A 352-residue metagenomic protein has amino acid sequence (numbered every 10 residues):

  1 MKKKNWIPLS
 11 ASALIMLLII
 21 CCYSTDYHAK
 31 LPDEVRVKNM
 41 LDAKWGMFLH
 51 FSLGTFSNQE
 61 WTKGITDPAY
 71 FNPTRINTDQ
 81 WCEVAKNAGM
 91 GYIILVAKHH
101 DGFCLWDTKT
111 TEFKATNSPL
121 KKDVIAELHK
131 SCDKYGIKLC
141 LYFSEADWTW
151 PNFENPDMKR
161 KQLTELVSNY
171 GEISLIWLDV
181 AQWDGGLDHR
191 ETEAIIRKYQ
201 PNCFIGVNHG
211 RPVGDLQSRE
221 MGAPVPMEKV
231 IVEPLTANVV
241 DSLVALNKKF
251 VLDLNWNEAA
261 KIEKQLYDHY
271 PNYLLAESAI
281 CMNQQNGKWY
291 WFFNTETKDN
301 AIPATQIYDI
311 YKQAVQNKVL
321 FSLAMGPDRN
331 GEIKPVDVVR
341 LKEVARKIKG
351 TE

Functional and structural regions predicted by a protein language model:
M1-K3: N-terminal secretory signal peptides that target proteins for export/translocation
N5-P8, Y23-E352: Mature catalytic domains of secreted/periplasmic carbohydrate-active enzymes
A11-I19: Bacterial N-terminal signal peptides
